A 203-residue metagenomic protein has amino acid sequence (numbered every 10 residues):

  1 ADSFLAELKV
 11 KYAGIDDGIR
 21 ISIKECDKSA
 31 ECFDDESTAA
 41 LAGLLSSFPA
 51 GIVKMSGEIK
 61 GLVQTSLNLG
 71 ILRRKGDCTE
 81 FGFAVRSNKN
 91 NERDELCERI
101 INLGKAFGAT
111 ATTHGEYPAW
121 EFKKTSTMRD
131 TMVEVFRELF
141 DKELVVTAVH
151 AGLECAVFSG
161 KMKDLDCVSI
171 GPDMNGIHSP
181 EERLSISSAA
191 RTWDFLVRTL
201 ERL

Functional and structural regions predicted by a protein language model:
A1-R86: Midchain, well-structured core segments that form catalytic/ion-binding scaffolds
S3-K11, R99-F107, T127, T131-L139 (+3 more regions): Generic non-transmembrane alpha-helical segments
R20-S22, T110, V145, D166: Conserved beta-strand segments of alpha/beta enzyme cores
A30-D35, E121-S126, E154-F158, S179: Short, solvent-exposed polar/charged micro-motifs at secondary-structure junctions
D34-S37, N90-C97, E182, T192-W193: Short, structured segments at the rim of ligand-binding sites
D35-L41, C97, R129, C155: Alpha-helix initiation and N-capping motif
Q64-S66, G70-D77, V135-T199: Zn-dependent metallopeptidase/amidohydrolase metal-coordination segment
Q64-T147, A151: Substrate-recognition/cap regions that form aromatic- and gly/pro-loop-enriched pockets for small-molecule ligands
